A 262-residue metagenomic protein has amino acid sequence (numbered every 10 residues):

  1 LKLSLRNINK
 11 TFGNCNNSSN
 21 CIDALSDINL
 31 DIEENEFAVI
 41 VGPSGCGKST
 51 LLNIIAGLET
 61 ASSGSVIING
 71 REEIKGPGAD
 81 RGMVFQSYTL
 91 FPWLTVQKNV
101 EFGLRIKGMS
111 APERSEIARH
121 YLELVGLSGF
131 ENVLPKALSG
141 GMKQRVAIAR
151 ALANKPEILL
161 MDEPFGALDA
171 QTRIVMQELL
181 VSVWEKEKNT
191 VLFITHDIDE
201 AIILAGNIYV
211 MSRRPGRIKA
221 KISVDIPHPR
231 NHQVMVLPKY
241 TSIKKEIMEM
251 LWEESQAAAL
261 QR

Functional and structural regions predicted by a protein language model:
V41-P43: The feature captures the beta-strand-to-loop junction immediately N-terminal to the Walker
A56: Helix-to-loop junction immediately C-terminal to a conserved catalytic motif
G64-G76: Conserved ABC transporter NBD signature motif
L94-F102: Short coil-to-helix segment of the ABC ATPase nucleotide-binding domain corresponding to the Q-loop/switch region
R105, P112-F130, S182: Conserved ABC ATPase "signature" region
V133-K136, N154: Conserved signature/switch motifs of ABC ATPase nucleotide-binding domains
I148: Hydrophobic anchor residue at the start of the ABC signature
L159-D162: Catalytic Walker B motif of ABC-type/P-loop ATPase nucleotide-binding domains
